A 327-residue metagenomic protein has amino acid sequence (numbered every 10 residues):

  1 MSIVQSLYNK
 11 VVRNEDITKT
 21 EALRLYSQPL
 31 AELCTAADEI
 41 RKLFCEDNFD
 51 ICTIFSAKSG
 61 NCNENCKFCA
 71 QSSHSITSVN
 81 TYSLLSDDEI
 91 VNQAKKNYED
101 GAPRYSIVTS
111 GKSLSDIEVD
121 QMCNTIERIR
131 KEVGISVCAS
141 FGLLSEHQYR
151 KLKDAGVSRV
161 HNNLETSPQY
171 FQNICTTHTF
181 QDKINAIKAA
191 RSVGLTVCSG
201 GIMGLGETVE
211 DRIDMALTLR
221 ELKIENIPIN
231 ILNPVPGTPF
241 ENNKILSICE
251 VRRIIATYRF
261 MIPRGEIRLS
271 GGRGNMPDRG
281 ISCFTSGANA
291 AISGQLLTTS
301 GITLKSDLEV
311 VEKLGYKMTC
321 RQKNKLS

Functional and structural regions predicted by a protein language model:
M1-P29, N92, R220-S327: Auxiliary Fe-S-binding modules of radical SAM enzymes
N14, A37, C66, N162 (+4 more regions): Conserved, mostly hydrophobic/aromatic
C34-S75, Y82-S106: N-terminal pre-triad scaffold of radical SAM enzymes
H74-Q93, N97-I187, L195-G200, E225-N230: Core AdoMet radical
I90-Q93, Q121-I129, Q148, D182-A189 (+5 more regions): A general structural detector for well-ordered alpha-helical segments in enzyme core domains, enriched
Y98-E99, K153, R191, R220 (+1 more regions): Non-catalytic positions within long, well-ordered alpha-helices that form the structural scaffold/packing of enzyme
Y105, G111-S115, A186-E210, I229-K244 (+1 more regions): Conserved strand-turn element in the central/C-terminal portion of the radical SAM core barrel that lines
S145-L152, G206-T218, G274-S286: Catalytic cores of alpha/beta
